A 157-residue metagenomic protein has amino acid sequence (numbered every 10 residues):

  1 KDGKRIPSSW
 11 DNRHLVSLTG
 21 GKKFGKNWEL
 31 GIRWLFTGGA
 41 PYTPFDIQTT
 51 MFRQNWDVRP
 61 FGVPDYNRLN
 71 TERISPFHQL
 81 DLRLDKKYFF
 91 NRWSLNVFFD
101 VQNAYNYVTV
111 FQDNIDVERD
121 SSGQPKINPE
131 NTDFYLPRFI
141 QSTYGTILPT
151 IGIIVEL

Functional and structural regions predicted by a protein language model:
K1-S75, G145-I147: C-terminal extracellular loops and terminal segments of Gram-negative outer membrane beta-barrel proteins
D11-L15, F24, L80-L82, T132-L136: Short amphipathic alpha-helical surface micro-motifs
F36-R59, S75-Q79, K86-L157: C-terminal beta-signal and adjacent terminal beta-strands/loops of Gram-negative outer-membrane beta-barrel proteins
